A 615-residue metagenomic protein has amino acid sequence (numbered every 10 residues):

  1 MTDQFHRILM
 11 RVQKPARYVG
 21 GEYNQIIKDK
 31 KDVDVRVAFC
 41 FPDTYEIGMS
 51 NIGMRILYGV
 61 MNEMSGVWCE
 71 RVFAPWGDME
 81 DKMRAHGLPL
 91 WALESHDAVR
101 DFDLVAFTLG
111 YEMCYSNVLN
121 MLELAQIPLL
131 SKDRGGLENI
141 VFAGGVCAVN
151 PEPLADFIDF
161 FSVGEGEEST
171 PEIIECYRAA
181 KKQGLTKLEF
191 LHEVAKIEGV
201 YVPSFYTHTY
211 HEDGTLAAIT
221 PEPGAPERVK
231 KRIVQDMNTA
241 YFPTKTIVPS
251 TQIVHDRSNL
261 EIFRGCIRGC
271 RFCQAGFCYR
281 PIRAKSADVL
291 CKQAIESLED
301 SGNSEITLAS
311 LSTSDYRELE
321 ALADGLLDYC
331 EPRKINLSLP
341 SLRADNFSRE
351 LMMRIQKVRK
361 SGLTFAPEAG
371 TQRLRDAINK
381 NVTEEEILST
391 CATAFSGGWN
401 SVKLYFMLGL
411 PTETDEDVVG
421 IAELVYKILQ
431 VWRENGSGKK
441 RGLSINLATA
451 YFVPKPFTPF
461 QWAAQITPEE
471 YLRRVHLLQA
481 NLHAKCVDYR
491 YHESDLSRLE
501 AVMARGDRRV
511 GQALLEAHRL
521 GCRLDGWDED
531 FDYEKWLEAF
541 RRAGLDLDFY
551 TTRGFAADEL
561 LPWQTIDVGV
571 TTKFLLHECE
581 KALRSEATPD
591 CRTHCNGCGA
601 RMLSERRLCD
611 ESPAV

Functional and structural regions predicted by a protein language model:
M1-I27, K31, V37-F39, H483-V615: Radical SAM enzyme core and accessory elements
H6-A38, Y45-E46, P203, T209 (+3 more regions): N-terminal [4Fe-4S]-dependent radical SAM core
F39-D43, M61, V248-Q274, L298 (+2 more regions): N-terminal pre-triad scaffold of radical SAM enzymes
C40, M113, E296-K403, L408-N446 (+2 more regions): Conserved SAM/AdoMet-binding glycine-rich loop
N51, Q252-D288, G597-S612: Canonical Radical SAM [4Fe-4S] cluster-binding loop centered on the CxxxCxxC motif and its immediate flanking residues
M54, H86, L122, D156-F161 (+9 more regions): Short secondary-structure boundary/capping segments
A74-E222, P459-D507, L515-D530: Glycine-rich beta-alpha loop elements in corrinoid/cobalamin-binding modules across cobalamin-dependent enzymes
E193-S204, L311-Y316, P340-N346, G409 (+4 more regions): A glycine-rich phosphate-binding loop feature that marks nucleotide/adenosyl-phosphate handling sites
